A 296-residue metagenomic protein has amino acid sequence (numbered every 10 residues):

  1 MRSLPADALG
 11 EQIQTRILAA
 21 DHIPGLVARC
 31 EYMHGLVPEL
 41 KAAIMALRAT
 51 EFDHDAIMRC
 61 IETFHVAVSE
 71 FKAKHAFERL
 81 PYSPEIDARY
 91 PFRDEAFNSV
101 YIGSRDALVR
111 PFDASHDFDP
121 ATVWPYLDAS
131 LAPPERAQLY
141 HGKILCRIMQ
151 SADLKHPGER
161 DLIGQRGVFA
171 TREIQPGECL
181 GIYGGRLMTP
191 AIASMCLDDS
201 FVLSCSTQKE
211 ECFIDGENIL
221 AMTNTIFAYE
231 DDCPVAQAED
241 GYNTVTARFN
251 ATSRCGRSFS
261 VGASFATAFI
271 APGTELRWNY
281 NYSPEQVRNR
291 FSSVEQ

Functional and structural regions predicted by a protein language model:
R2-Q138, A271-T274, S283-Q296: Non-catalytic accessory regions of eukaryotic chromatin regulators
A8, D21-H22, M45, R172 (+3 more regions): Short stretches within intrinsically disordered, low-complexity N-terminal or propeptide regions
K74, R79-L197, N243-V261: Conserved AWS/pre-SET-to-SET junction and N-terminal core of the SET lysine methyltransferase domain, specifically
D128-R160, L197-N289: Catalytic core of the SET domain in histone-lysine N-methyltransferases, recognizing conserved active-site
